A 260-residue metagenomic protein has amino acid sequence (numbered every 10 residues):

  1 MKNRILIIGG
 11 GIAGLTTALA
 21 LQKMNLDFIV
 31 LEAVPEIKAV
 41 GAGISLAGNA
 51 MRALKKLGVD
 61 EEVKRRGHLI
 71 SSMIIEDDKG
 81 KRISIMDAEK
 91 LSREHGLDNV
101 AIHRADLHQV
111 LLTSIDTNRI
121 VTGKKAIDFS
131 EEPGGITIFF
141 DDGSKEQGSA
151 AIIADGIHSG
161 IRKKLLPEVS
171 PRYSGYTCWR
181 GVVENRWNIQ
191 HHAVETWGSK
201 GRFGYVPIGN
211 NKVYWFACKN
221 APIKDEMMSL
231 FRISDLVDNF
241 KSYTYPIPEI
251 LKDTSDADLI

Functional and structural regions predicted by a protein language model:
M1-A13: Beta1/beta-strand and adjacent pyrophosphate-binding region of the FAD-binding site in flavoprotein oxidoreductases
K2-I5, Q22, A47-R180, R186 (+1 more regions): Conserved N-terminal helical subregion
L6, I29, Y214-F216: A structural signal for isolated positions on well-ordered beta-strands in alpha/beta enzyme cores
A13, E36, H158: Conserved Rossmann-like nucleotide-cofactor binding loop
Q22-A42: Glycine-rich FAD pyrophosphate-binding loop
S174-P207, E249: Flavin-dependent oxidoreductases
N185, G209, K219-I260: FAD/FMN-dependent oxidoreductases across multiple families
